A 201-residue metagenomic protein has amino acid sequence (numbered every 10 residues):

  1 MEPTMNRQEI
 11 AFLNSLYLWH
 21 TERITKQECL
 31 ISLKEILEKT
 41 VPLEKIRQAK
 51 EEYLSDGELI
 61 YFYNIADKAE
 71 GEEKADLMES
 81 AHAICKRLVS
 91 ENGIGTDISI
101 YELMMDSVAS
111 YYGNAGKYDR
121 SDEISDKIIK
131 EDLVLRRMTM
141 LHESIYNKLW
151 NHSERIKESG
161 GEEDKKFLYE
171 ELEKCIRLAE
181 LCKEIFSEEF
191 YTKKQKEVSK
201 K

Functional and structural regions predicted by a protein language model:
M1-E2, L33-K45, E79-G93, D126-R137 (+1 more regions): Amphipathic alpha-helical segments of tetratricopeptide repeats
M1-S32, E173, R177-E180, F186-E189 (+1 more regions): Short juxta-domain linker segments that transition from a proline/glycine-rich, charged coil into a short amphipathic
T4-T21, K50-E72, I98-S110, H142-I156: Amphipathic alpha-helical repeat scaffolds of TPR domains
S15, I24-E35, Q48, K68 (+2 more regions): Long, leucine/valine-rich, helix-dominated scaffolding and oligomerization segments
E22-I24, E73, G116, I156 (+2 more regions): Residue-level detector of the short coil/turn that links helix A to helix B within each tetratricopeptide repeat
S110, D122-K201: Long, low-complexity regulatory tails in eukaryotic proteins
